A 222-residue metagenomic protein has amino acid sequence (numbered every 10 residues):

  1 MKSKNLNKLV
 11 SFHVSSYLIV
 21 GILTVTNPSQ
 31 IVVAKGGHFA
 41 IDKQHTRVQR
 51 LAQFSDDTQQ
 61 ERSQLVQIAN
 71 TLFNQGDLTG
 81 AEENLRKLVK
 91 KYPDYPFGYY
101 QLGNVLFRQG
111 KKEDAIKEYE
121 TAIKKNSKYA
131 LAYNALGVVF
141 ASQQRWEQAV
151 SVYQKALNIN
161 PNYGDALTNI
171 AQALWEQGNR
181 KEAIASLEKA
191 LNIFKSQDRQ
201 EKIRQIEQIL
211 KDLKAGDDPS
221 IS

Functional and structural regions predicted by a protein language model:
K2, S15-Y17, H38-E61, R180-S222: Terminal, low-structured helical/coil segments at or just beyond the last alpha-helical repeat
N74-K87, F97, F107-T121, L131 (+2 more regions): Structural signature of tandem alpha-helical TPR/SEL1-like repeats, specifically the intra-repeat loop/turn
G98, A132, A166, R199-Q200: TPR alpha-solenoid repeat register
